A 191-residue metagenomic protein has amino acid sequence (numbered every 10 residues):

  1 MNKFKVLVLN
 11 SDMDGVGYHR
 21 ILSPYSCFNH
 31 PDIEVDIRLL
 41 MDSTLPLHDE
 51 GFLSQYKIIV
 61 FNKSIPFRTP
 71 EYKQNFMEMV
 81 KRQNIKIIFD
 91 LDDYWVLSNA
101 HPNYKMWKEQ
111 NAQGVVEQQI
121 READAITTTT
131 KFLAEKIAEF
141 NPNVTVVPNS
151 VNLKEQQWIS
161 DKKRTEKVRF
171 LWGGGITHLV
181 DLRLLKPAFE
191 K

Functional and structural regions predicted by a protein language model:
M1-F67, D181: N-terminal pre-catalytic "stem/leader" segment of glycosyltransferase-like enzymes
V8-N10, L91, T128-T130, P148 (+1 more regions): Short beta-strand/turn micro-motifs composed of small residues that flank or help shape donor/cofactor-binding pockets
N10-C27, D36, N152-I159, K163-K191: Conserved catalytic-core segment of nucleotide-activated headgroup transferases in glycan assembly
S43-L47, K86, L97-Q118, L153 (+1 more regions): Nucleotide-sugar donor phosphate/pyrophosphate-binding loop at the beta->alpha transition of glycosyltransferases
I58-I59, V80-L97: Active-site proximal beta-strand in glycosyltransferases
K63-R82, L182-L184: An aromatic- and histidine-rich active-site surface loop
N75-R82, M106-I126: Membrane-proximal helix-turn-helix segments that form the acceptor-binding/catalytic region of lipid-linked
R121-W158: Donor nucleotide-sugar binding/catalytic pocket of nucleotide-sugar-dependent glycosyltransferases
